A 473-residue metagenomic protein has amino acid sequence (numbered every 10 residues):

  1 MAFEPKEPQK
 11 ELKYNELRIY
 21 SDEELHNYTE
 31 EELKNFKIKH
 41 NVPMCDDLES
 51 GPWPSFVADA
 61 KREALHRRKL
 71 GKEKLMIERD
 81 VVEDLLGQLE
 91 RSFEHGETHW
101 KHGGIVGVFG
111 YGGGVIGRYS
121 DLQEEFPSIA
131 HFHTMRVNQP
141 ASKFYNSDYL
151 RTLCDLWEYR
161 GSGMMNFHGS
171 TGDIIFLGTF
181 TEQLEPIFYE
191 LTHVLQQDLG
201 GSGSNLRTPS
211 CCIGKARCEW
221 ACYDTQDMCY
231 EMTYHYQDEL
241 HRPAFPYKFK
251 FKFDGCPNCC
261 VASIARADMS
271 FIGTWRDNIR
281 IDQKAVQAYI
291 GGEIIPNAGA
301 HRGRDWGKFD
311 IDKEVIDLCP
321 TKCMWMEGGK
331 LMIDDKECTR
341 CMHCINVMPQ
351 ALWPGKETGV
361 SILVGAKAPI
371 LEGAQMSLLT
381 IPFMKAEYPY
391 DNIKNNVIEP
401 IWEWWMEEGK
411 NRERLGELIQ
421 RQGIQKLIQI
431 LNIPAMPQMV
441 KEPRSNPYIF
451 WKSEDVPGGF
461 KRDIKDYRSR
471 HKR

Functional and structural regions predicted by a protein language model:
A2-D121: Charge-rich, low-complexity segments
A2-D22, Y28, G103-Y111, H133-G299 (+5 more regions): Small-residue-enriched alpha-helical segments and adjacent helix-cap loops that form tight helix-helix packing
L85-Y145, T208-A216, L379-F383: Short glycine-/aliphatic-rich beta-strand segments at the starts of folded cytosolic domains
H102, S162-G169, G201-G203, R242-K248 (+3 more regions): Flexible, glycine/charged-enriched surface loops at secondary-structure junctions
P209-C212, F249-N258, L415-I428, Y448: A glycine-rich phosphate-binding loop feature that marks nucleotide/adenosyl-phosphate handling sites
D268, I311-I333, E337-S361: Iron-sulfur cluster-binding cysteine motifs and their immediate structural context in ferredoxin-like electron-transfer
V360, A366-G409: A hydrophobic, small-residue-rich beta->alpha segment in the mid-to-C-terminal subdomain of diverse proteins
K426-R473: C-terminal, charged low-complexity interaction regions
